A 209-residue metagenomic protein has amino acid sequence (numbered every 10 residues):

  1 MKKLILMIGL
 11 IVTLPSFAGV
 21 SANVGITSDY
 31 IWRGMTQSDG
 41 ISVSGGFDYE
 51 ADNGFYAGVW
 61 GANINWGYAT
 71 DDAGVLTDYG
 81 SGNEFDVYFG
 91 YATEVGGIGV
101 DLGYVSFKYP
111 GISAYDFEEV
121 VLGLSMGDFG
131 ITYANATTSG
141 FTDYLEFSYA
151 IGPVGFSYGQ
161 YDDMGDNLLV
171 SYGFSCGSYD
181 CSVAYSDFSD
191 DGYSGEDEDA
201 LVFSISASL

Functional and structural regions predicted by a protein language model:
K3-L209: Outer-membrane beta-barrel proteins
